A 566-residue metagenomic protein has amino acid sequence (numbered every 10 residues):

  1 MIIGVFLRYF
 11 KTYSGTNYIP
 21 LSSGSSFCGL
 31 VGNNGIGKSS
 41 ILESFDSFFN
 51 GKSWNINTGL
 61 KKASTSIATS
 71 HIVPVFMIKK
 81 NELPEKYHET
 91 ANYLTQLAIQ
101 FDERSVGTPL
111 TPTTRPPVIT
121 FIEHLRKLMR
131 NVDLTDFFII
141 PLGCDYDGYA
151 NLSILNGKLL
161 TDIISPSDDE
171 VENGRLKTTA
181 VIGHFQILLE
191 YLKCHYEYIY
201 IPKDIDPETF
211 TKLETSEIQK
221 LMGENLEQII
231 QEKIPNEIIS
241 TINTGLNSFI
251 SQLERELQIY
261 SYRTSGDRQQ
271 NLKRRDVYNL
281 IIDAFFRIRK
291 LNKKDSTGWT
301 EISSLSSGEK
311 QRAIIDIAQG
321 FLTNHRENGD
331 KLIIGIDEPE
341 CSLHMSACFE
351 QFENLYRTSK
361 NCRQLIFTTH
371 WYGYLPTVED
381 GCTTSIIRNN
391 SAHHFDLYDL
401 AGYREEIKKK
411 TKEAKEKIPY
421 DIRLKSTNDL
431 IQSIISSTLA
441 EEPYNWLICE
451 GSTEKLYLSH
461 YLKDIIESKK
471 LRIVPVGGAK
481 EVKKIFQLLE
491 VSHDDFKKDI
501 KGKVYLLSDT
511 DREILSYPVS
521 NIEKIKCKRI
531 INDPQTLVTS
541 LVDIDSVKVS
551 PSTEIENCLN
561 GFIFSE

Functional and structural regions predicted by a protein language model:
M1-I56, K290-L430, I435: Switch/communication elements of ASCE P-loop NTPase nucleotide-binding domains
M1-K220, L458: P-loop NTPase switch/coupling surface
F49, N81, P207-E208, E454 (+2 more regions): Short acidic, S/G/P-rich loop/turn micro-motifs used as interaction or catalytic elements
E82-K86, N151-L152, T209-T211, Y374-T377 (+4 more regions): Switch/connector loops and helix/strand junctions flanking conserved nucleotide-binding motifs in nucleotide-processing
H195-I199, K203-I333: Extended helical coiled-coil dimerization/tether regions that scaffold and oligomerize large DNA-maintenance assemblies
E197-I199, L332-I334, N445-L447, L471-R472 (+4 more regions): Hydrophobic beta-strand segments of well-ordered beta-sheets in folded domains
G373-Y505: RecA-like P-loop NTPase motor core
L507-E566: Activity-critical C-terminal alpha-helical subdomain
